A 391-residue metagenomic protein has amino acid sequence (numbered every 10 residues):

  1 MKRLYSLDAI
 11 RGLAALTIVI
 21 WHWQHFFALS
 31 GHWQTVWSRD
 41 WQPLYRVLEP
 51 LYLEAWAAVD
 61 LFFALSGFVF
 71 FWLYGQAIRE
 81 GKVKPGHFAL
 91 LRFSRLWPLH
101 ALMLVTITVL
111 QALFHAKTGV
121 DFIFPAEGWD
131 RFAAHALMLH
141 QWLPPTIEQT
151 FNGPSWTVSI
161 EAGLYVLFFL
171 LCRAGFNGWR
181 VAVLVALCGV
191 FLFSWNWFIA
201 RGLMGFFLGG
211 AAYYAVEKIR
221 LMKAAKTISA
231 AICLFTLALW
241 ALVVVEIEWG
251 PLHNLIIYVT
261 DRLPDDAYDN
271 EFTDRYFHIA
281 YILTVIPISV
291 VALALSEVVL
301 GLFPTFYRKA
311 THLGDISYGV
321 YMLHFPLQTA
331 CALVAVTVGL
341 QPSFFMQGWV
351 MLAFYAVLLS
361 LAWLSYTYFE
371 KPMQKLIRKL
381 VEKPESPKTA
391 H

Functional and structural regions predicted by a protein language model:
K2-S6, I20-A55, F71-V83, L143-T146 (+3 more regions): Alpha-helical transmembrane segments in multi-pass integral membrane proteins
D8, G12-A15, S66, A101-L104 (+3 more regions): Residues within membrane-spanning alpha-helices of integral membrane proteins, especially the hydrophobic core/packing
R11, G67, F93, E161 (+3 more regions): Divalent metal-coordination and catalytic microenvironments
A14-T17, W21-Q24, S66, A134 (+2 more regions): Membrane-embedded alpha-helical transmembrane segments of multi-pass integral membrane proteins
S38-L51, P85-L90, L96-A162, Y281-L295: Membrane-interface helix-loop-helix regions
W56-V59, Y74-L113, P125-A134, L164 (+6 more regions): Transmembrane alpha-helical segments and their boundary/interface "anchor" motifs in multi-pass integral membrane
F63, G67, L358-Y366: Alpha-helical transmembrane segments
V69-W72, L96, L137-I199, S365: Hydrophobic alpha-helical segments with transmembrane-like composition
